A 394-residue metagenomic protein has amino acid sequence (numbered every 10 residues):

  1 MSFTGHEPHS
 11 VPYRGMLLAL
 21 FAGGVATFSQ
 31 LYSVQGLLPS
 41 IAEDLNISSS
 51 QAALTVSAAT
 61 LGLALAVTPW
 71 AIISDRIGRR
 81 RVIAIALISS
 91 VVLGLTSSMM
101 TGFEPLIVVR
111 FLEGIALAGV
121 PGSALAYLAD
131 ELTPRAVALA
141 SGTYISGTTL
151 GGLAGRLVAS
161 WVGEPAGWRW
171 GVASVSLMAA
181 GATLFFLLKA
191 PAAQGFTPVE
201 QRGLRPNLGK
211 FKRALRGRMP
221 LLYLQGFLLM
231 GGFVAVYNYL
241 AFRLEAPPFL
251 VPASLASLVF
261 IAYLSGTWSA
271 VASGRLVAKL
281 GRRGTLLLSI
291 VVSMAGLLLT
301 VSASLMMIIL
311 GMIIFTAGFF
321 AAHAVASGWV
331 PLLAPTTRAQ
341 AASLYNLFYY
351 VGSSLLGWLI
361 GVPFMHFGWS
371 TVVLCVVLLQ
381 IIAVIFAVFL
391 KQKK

Functional and structural regions predicted by a protein language model:
F3-S10, P191-Y223: Juxtamembrane intracellular "pre-TM" segments in multi-pass secondary transporters
N46, G78, M99-P105, T133 (+1 more regions): Helix-breaking motifs and short loop linkers at transmembrane-helix boundaries and internal kinks in secondary membrane
L65-E104: Conserved MFS/SLC helix-loop-helix module at the cytosolic interface between two early adjacent transmembrane helices
V67-G78, W268-G281, F364-M365: Helix-to-loop junctions at the C-terminal end of transmembrane segments in multipass secondary transporters
S89, L93-T96, E104-E113, M306-I314: Paired small-residue
P105, P134-R135, L139-P191: Helix-loop-helix hairpin linking two adjacent transmembrane segments in secondary transporters
V109-T148: Cytoplasmic helix-loop-helix junction between adjacent transmembrane helices in 12-TM secondary transporters
R283-A326: C-terminal transmembrane helical hairpin of 12-TM major facilitator-type secondary transporters
